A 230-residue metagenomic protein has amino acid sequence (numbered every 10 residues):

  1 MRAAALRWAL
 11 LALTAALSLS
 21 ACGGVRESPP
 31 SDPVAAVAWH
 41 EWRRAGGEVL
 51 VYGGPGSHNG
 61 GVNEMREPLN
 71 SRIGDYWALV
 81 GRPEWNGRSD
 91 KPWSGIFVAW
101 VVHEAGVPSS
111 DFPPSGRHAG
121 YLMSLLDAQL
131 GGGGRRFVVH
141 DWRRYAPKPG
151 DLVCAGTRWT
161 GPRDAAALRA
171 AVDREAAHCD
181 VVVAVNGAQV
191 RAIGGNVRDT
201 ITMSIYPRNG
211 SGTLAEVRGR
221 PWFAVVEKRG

Functional and structural regions predicted by a protein language model:
M1-L10: Bacterial N-terminal signal peptides that target proteins for export
L19-A21: C-terminal motif of bacterial Sec signal peptides marking the signal peptidase cleavage site
G23-D111: N-terminal capping segments
R43, G47-L50, V107, C154-D164 (+1 more regions): Short regulatory "switch" loops immediately downstream of catalytic or recognition motifs within protein catalytic
S110-R198: ...with weaker cross-activation on analogous glycine-rich loops/strands in unrelated enzymes
T200-G230: Low-complexity, Gly/Ser/Thr/Pro-rich intrinsically disordered linker/tail segments
